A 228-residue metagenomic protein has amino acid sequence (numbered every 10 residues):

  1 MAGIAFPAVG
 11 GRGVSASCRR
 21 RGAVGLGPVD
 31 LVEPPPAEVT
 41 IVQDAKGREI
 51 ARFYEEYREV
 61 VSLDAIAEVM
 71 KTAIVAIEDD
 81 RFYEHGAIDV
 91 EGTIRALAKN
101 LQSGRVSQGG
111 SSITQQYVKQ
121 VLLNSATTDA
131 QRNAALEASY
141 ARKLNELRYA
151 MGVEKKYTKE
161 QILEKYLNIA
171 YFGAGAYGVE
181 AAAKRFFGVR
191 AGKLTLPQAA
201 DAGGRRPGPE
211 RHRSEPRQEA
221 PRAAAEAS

Functional and structural regions predicted by a protein language model:
M1-Q43, V61, R81: N-terminal type II signal-anchor transmembrane helix that functions as the membrane-insertion/stop-transfer segment
Q43-A227: Peptidoglycan glycan-strand catalytic modules in the bacterial/periplasmic cell-wall system
